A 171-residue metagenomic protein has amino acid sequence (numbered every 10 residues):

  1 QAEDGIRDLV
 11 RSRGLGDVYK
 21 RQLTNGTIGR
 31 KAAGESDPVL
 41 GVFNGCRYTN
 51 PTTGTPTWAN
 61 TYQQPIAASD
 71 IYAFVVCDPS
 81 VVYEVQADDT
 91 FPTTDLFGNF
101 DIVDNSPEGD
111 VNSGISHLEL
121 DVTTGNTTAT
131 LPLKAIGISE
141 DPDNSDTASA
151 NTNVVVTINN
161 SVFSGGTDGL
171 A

Functional and structural regions predicted by a protein language model:
Q1-Y19: Single conserved hydrophobic/aromatic residue that forms the stacking wall/gate of nucleotide- or nucleobase-binding
R21-A171: Extracellular receptor-binding modules and their adjoining Ser/Thr/Gly/Asp/Asn-rich linkers
